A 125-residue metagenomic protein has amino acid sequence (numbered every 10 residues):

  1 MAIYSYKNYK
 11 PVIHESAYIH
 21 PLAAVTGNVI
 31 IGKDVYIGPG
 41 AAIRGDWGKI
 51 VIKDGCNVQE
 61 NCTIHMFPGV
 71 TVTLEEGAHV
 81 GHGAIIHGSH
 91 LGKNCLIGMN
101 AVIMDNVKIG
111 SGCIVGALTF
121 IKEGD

Functional and structural regions predicted by a protein language model:
M1-S16, L22: Terminal amphipathic alpha-helical/low-complexity segments used for targeting or macromolecular assembly
E15, H20-P21, T26-G27, G32-K33 (+14 more regions): Left-handed beta-helix
I50: A short, polar/charged loop-to-alpha-helix boundary motif
